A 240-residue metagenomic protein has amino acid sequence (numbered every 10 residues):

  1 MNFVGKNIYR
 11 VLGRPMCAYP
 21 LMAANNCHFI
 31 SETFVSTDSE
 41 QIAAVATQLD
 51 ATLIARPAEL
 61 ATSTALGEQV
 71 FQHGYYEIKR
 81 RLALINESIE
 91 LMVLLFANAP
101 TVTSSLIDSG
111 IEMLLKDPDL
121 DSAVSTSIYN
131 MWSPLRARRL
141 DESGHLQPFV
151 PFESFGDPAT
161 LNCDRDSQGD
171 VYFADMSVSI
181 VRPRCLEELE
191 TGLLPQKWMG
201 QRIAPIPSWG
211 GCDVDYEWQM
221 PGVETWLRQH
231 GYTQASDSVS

Functional and structural regions predicted by a protein language model:
M1-S36: N-terminal glycine-rich phosphate-binding loop and ensuing alpha1 helix
I30, E87-I89, D117-L120, Y232: Short, high-confidence coil segments that cap the C-terminus of an alpha-helix and link into the following beta-strand
F34, E40-V93, T101-S109: Short phosphate-binding loop-to-helix
V35, L94, S122-V124: Structural beta-sheet core signal
G67-H73, R136-L140, W218-G222: Short, surface-exposed amphipathic charged segments that create phosphate/polyanion-binding patches used for binding
H73, P100-G192, I206-P207: Conserved core of the sugar-phosphate nucleotidyltransferase
E77-N86, D117, T191-K197: Alpha-helix termini
D170-S240: Conserved alpha/beta core of the MobA/IspD/sugar-nucleotide pyrophosphorylase nucleotidyltransferase superfamily
